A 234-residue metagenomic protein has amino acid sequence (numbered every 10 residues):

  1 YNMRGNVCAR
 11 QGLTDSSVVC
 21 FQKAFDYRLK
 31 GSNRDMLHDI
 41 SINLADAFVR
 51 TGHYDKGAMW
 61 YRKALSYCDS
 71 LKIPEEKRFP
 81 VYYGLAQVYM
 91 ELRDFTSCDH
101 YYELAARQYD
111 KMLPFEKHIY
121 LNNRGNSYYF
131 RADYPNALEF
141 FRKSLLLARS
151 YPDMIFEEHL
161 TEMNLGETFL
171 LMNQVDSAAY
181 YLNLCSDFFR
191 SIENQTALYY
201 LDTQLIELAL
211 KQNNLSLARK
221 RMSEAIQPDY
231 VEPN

Functional and structural regions predicted by a protein language model:
Y1-N234: A "functional boundary" signal
